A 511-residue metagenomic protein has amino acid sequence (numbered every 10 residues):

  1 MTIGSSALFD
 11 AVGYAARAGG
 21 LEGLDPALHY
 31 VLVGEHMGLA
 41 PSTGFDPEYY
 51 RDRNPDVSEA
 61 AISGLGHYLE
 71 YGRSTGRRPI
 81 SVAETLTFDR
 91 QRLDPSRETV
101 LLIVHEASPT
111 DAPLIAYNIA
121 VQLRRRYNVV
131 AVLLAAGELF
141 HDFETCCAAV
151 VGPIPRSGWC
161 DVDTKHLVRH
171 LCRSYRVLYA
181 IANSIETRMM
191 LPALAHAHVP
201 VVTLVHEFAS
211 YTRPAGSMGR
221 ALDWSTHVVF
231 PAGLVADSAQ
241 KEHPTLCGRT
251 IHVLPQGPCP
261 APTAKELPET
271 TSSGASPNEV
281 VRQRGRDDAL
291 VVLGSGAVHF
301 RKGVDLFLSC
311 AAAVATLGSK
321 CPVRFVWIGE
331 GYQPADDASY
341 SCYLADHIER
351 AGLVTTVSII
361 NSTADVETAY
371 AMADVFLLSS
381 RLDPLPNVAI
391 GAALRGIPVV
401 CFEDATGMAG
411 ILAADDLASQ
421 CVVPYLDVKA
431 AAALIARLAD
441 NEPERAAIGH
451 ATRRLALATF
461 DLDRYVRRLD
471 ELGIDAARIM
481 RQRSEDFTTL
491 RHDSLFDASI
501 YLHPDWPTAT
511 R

Functional and structural regions predicted by a protein language model:
M1-D89, H492-R511: Charge-rich, low-complexity intrinsically disordered regions
V100-I103, G285-K302, L308-A311, V326: Conserved donor-binding/catalytic core segment of Leloir-type glycosyltransferases
T110-N118, H299-A315: A conserved mid-protein helix/loop that constitutes part of the nucleotide-sugar donor-binding site
F140-E144, R324-V354: Short, structured helix-loop element that forms part of the nucleotide-activated donor/catalytic region
T226-V253, P258-A264: A short, active-site helix/loop in glycosyltransferases that binds the activated sugar's phosphate group
S362, R381: Aromatic "clamp/platform" in nucleotide-sugar-dependent glycosyltransferases that forms part of the donor/acceptor
D404, A409-A436: Change "using UDP/GDP/dTDP sugars" to "using nucleotide sugars
A430, R437, E444-T459, Y465 (+1 more regions): A short, well-ordered alpha-helix in the C-terminal region of glycosyltransferases
